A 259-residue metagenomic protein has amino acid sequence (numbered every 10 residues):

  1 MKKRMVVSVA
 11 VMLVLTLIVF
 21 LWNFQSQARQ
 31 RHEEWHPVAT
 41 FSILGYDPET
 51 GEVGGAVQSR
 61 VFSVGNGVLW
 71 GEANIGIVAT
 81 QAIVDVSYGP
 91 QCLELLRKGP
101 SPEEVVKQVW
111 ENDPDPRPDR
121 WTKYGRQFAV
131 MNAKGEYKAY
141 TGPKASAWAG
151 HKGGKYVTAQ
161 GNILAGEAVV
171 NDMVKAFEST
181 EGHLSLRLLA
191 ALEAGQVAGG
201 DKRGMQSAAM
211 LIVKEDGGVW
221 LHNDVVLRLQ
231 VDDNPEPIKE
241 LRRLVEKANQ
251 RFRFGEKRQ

Functional and structural regions predicted by a protein language model:
M1-M12: N-terminal Sec-pathway targeting helices
A10-F20: Bacterial N-terminal signal peptides
L21, S26-Q30: Boundary at the C-terminal end of the N-terminal hydrophobic targeting segment
R29-Q259: N-terminal nucleophile
